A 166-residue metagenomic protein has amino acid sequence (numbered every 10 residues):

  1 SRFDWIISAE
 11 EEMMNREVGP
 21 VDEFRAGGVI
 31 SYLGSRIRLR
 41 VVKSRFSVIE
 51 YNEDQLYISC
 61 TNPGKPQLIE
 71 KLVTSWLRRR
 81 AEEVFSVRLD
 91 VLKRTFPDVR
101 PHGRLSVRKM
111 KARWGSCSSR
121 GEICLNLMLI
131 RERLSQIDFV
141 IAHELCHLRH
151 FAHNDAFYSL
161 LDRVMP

Functional and structural regions predicted by a protein language model:
S1-F139, L148-P166: Active-site-proximal or metal-binding-adjacent scaffold patches in catalytic folds
E144: Walker B catalytic acidic pair
